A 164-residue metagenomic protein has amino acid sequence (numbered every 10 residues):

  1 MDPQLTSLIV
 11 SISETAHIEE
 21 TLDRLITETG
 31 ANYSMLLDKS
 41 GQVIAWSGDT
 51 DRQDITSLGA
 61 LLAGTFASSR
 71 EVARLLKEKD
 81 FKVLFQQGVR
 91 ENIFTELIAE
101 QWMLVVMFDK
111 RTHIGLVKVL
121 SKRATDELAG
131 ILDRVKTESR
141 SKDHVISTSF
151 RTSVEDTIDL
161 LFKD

Functional and structural regions predicted by a protein language model:
D2-Y33, S40, I44-D164: Acidic, low-complexity cytosolic segments
